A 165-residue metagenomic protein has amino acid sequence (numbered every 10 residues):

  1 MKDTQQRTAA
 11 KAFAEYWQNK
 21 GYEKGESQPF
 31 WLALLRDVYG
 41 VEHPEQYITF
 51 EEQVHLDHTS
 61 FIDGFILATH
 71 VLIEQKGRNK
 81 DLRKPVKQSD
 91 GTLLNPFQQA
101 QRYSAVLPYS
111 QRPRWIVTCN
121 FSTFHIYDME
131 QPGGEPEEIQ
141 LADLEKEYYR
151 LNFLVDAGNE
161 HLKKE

Functional and structural regions predicted by a protein language model:
M1-W115, I126-G133: A short, conserved, highly charged catalytic patch centered on acidic carboxylates
S104-E165: Mixed-charge intrinsically disordered linker/loop segments at interdomain junctions
